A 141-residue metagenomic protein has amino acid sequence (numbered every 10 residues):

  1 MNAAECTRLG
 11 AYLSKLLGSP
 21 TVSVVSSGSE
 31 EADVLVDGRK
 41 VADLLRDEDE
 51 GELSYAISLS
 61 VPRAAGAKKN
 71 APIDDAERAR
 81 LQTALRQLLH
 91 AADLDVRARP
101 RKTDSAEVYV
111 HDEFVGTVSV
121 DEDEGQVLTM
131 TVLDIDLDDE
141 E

Functional and structural regions predicted by a protein language model:
M1-E141: Terminal leader/tail segments of proteins
